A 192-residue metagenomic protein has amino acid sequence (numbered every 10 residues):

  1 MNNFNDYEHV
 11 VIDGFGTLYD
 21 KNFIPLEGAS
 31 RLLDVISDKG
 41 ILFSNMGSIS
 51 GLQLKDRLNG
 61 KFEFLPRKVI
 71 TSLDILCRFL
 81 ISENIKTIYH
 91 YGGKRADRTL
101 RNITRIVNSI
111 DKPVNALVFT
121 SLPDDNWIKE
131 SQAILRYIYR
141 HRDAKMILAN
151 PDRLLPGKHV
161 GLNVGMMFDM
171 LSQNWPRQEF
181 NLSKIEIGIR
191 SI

Functional and structural regions predicted by a protein language model:
M1-I192: HAD-like aspartate-dependent phosphatase fold
